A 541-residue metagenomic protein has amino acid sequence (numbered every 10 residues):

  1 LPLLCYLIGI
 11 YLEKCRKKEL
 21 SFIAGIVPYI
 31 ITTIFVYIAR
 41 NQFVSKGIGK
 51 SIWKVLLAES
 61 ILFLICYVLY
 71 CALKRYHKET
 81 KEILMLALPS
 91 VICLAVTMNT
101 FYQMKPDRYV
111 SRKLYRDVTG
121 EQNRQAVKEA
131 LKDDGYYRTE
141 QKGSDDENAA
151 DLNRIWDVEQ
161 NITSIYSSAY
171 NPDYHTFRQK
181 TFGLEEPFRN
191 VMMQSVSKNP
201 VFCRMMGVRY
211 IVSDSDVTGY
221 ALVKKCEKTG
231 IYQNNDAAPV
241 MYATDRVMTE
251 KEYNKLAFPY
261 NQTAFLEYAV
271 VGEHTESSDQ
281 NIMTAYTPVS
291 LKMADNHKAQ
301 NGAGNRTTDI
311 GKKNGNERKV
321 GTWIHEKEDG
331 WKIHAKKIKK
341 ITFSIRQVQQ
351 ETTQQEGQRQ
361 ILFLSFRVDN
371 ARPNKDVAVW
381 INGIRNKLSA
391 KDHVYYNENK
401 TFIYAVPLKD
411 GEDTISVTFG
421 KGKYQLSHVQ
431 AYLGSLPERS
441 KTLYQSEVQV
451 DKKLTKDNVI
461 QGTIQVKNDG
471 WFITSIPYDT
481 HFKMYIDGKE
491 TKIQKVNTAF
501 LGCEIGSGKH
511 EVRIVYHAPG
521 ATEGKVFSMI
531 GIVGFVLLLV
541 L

Functional and structural regions predicted by a protein language model:
L1-G120, K509-L541: Contiguous transmembrane helix-bundle modules in multi-pass membrane proteins
I10, T119-K132, S195-N199, D214-G219: Short alpha-helical segments and helix-capping/turn motifs at coil-helix boundaries
M85-A95, Y136-T139, R209-Y210, T229-I231 (+3 more regions): Beta-sheet entry/capping signal
P89-Y115, E129-F202, A238, A243-Q262 (+4 more regions): Extracytoplasmic/lumenal acceptor-recognition loop(s) of multi-pass membrane glycoenzymes
Q141-D145, S213-D216, R367-V368: Structural motif
G183-T229, N235: Periplasmic/luminal catalytic loop of GT-C fold multi-pass membrane glycosyltransferases that transfer sugars from
R204, E227-K319, G420-K421, Q425-R439: Catalytic cores of secreted or luminal carbohydrate-active enzymes
K292-L541: Active-site-proximal, structured, solvent-exposed surfaces of multi-pass membrane proteins that position macromolecular
